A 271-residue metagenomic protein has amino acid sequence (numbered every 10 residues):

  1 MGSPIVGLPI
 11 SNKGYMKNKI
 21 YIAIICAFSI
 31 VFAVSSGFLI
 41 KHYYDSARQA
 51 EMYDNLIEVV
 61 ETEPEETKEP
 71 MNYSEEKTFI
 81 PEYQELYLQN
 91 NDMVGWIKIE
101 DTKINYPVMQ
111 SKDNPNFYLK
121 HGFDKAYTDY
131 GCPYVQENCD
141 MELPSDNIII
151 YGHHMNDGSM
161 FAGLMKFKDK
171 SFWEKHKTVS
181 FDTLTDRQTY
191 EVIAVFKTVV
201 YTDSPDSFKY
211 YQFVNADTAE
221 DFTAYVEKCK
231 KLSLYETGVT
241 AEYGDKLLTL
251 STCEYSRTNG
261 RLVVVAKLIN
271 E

Functional and structural regions predicted by a protein language model:
M1-I10: Intrinsically disordered, low-complexity segments enriched in serine/proline and basic residues
N12-S29: N-terminal Sec-pathway targeting helices
S35-E271: Solvent-exposed, non-transmembrane regions of membrane-associated and secreted proteins
